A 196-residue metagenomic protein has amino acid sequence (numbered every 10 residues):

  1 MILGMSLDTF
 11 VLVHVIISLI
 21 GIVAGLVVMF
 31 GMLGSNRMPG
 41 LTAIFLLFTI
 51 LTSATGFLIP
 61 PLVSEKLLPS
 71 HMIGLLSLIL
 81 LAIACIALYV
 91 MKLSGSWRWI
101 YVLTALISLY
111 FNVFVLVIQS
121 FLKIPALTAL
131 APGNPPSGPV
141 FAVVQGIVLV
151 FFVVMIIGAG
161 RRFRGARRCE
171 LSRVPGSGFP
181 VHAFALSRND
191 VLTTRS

Functional and structural regions predicted by a protein language model:
I2-V174: Polytopic transmembrane helical bundles with strong interfacial aromatic enrichment
R173-G176, R188, L192-R195: A cross-taxon signal for low-complexity, glycine/charged-rich
